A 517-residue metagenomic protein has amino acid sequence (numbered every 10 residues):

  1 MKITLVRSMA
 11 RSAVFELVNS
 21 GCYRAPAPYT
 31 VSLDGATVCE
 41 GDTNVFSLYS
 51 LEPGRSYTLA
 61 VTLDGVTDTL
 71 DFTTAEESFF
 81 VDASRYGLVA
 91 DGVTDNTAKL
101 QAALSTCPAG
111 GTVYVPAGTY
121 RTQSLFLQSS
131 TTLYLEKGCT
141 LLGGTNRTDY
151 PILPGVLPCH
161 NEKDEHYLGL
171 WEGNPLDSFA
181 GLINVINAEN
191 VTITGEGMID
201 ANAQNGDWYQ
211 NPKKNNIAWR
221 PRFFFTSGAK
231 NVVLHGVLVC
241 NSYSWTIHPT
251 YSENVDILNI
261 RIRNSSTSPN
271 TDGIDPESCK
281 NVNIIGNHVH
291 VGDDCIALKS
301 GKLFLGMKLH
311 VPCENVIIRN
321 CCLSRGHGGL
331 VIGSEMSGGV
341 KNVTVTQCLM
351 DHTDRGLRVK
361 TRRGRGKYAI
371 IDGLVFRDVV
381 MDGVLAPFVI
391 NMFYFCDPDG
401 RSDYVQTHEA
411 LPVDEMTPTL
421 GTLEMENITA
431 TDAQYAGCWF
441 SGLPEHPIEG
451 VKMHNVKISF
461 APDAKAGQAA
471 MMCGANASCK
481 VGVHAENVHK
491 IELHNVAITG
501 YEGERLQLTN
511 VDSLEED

Functional and structural regions predicted by a protein language model:
M1-D517: Extracellular/periplasmic carbohydrate-active domains that bind, remodel, or depolymerize complex polysaccharides
